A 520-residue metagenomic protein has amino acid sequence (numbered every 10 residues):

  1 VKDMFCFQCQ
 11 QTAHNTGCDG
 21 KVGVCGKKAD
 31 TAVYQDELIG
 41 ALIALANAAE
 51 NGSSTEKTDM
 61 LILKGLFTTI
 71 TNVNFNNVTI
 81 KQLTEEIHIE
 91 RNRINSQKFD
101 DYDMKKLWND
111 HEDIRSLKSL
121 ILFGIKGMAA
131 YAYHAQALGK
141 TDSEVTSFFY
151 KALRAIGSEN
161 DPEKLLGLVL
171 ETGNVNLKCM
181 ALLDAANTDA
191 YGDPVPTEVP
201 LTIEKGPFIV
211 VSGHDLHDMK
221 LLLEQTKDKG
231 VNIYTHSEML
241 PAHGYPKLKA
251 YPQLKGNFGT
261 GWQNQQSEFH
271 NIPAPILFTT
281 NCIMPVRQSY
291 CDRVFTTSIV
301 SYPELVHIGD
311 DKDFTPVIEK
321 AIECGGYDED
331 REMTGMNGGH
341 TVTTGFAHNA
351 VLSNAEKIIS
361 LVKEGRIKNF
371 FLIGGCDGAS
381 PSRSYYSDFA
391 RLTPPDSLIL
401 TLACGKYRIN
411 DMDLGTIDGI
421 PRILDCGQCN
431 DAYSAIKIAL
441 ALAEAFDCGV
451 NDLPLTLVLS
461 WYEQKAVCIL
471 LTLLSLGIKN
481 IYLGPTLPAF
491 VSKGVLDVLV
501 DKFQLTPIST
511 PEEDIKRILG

Functional and structural regions predicted by a protein language model:
K2-T31, Q35-D36, I43-A44, L170-G520: Anaerobic metallocofactor- and corrinoid-dependent redox/one-carbon enzyme cores, especially those from methanogenesis
I39-A190: Electropositive, gly/pro-rich neighborhoods at or near active sites that engage anionic ligands
